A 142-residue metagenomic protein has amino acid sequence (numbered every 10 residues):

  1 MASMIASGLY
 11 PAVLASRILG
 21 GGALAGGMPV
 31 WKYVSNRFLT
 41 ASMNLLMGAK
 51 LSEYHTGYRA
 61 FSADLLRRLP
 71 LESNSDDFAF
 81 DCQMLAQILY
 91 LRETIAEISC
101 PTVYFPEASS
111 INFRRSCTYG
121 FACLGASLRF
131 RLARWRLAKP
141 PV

Functional and structural regions predicted by a protein language model:
M1-F78, F105-R114, F121-L124: Acceptor/aglycone-binding surface of glycosyltransferases and processive sugar-polymer synthases
A6, N44-M47, Y90, R129 (+1 more regions): Residues at helix-coil transition
A49-K50, E72-D76, L85-V103: Catalytic donor-sugar/metal-binding loop of nucleotide-sugar-dependent glycosyltransferases
C82, R92-V142: C-terminal catalytic/acceptor-binding lobe
